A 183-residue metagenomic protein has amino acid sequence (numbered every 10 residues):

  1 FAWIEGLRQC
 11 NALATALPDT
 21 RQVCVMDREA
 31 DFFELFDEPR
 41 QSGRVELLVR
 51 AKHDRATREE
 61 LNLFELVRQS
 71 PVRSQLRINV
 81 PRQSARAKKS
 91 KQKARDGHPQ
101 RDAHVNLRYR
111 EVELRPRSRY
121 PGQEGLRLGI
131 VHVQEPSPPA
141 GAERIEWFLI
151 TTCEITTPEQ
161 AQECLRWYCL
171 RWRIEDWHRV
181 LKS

Functional and structural regions predicted by a protein language model:
F1-S183: Single, function-defining residue in the core of a domain
